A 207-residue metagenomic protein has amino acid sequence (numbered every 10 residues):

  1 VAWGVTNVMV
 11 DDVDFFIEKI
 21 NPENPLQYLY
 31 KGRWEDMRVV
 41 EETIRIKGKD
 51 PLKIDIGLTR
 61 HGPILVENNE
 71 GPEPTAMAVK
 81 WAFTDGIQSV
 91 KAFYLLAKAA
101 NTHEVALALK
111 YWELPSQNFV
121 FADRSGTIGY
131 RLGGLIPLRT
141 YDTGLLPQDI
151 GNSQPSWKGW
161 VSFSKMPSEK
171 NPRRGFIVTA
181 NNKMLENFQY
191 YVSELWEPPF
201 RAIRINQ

Functional and structural regions predicted by a protein language model:
V1-Q207: Mature extracytoplasmic enzyme cores
